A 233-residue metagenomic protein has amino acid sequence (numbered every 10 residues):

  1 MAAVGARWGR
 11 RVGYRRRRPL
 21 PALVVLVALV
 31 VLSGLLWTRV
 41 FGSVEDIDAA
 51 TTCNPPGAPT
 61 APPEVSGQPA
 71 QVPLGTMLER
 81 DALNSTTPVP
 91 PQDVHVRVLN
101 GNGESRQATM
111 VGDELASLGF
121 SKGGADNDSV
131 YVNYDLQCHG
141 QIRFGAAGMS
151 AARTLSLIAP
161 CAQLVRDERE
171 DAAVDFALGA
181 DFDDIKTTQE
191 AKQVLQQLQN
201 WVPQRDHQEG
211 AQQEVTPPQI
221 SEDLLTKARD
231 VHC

Functional and structural regions predicted by a protein language model:
M1-C233: Residue-level signal for protein termini and structural transition zones
